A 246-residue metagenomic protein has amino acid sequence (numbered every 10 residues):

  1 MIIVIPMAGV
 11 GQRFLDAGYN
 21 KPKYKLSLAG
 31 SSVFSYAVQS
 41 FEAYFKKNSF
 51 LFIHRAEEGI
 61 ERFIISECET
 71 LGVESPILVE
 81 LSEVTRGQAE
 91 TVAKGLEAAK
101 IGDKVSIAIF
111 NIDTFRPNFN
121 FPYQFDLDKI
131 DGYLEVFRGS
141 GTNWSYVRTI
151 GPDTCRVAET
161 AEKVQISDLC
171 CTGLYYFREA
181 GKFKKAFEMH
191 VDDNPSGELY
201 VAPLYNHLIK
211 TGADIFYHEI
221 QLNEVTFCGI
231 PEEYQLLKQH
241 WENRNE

Functional and structural regions predicted by a protein language model:
I2-I5, R13-L15, S27, S31-V105 (+1 more regions): Conserved N-terminal catalytic core of the sugar/cofactor nucleotidyltransferase
I3, C170-E246: Conserved alpha/beta core of the MobA/IspD/sugar-nucleotide pyrophosphorylase nucleotidyltransferase superfamily
M7, I53-H54, N111, V136-F137: Short beta-strand/turn micro-motifs composed of small residues that flank or help shape donor/cofactor-binding pockets
G18, F45, A161-V164, F187 (+1 more regions): Short, flexible helix/strand-to-coil boundary loops that buttress conserved ligand/catalytic motifs in alpha/beta
Y19-Y24: Short alpha-helical oligomerization interface
E83-Q88, T142, S167, N223-T226: A short acidic, often aromatic-flanked loop/helix-cap motif at beta-alpha or helix-coil junctions that lines enzyme
K104-F115: Short beta-strand-to-loop acidic/aromatic patch adjacent to the donor-nucleotide binding site
F115-P195: Conserved core of the sugar-phosphate nucleotidyltransferase
